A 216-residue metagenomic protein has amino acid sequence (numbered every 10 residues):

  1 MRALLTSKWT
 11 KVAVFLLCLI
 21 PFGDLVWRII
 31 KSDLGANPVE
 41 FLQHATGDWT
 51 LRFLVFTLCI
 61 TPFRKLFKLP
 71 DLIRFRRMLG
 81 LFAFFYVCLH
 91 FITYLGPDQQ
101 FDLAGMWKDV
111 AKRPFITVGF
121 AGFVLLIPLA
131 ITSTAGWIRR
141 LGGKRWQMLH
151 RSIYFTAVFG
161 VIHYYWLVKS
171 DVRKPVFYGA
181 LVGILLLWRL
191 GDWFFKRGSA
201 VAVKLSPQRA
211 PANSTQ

Functional and structural regions predicted by a protein language model:
M1-Q216: Membrane-embedded alpha-helical bundles that constitute the cytochrome b-like, heme-associated redox core of multi-pass
